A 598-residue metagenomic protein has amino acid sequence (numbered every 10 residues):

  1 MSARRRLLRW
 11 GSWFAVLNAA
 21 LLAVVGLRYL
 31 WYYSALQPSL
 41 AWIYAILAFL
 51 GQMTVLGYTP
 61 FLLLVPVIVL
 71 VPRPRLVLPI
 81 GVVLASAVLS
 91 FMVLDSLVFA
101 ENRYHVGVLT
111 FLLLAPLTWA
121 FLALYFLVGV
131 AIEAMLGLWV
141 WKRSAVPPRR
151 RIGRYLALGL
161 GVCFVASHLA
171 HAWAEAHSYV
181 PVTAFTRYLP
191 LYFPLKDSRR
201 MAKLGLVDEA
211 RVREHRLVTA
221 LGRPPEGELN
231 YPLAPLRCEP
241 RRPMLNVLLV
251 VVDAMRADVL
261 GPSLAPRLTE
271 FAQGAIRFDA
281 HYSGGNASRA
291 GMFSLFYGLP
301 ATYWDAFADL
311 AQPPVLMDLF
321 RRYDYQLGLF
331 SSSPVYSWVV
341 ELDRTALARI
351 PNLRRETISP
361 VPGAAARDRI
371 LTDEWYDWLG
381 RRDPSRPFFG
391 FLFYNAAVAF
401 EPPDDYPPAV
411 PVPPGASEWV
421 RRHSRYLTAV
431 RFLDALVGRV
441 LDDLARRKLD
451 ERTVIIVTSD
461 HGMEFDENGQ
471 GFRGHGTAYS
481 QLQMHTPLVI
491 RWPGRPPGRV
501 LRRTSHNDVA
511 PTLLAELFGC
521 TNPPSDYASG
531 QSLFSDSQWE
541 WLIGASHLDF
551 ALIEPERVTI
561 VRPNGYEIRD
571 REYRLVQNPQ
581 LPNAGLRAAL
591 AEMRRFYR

Functional and structural regions predicted by a protein language model:
M1-F193: Transmembrane and membrane-interface helices of multi-pass, inner-membrane envelope-modifying transferases
I43, L47-F49, Y303-F307, V361-G363 (+5 more regions): Active-site rim elements
C163-P413: Active-site-proximal alpha/beta segments of enzymes that process anionic O-linked groups
V251, Y282, L329-S331, F388-A396 (+5 more regions): Short beta-strand segments
N286-Y297, F472-D526: Substrate-binding rim/cap in mid-to-C-terminal beta-strand-loop elements of soluble/periplasmic
Y406-L427: A solvent-exposed, charged loop/short amphipathic helix patch at secondary-structure junctions
A445, L449-G494, W539: Histidine-centered active-site microenvironments of extracellular/periplasmic hydrolases and transferases
Y527-R598: Phosphate/adenylate-binding glycine loop and adjacent helical scaffold
